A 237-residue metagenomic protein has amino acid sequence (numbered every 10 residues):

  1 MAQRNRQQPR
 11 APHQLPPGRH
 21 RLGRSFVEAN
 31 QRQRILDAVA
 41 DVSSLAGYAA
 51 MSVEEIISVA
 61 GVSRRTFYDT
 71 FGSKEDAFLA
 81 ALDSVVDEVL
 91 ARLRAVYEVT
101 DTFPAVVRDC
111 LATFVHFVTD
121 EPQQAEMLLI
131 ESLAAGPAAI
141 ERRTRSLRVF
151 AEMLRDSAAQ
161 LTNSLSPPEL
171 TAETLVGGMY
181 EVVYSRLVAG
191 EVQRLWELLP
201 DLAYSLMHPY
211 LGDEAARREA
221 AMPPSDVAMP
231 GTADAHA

Functional and structural regions predicted by a protein language model:
M1-R19, H116, E152, D156-A159 (+1 more regions): C-terminal peripheral helix-coil segments that are non-catalytic and often amphipathic
V27-N30, R34, S43, F71 (+3 more regions): Alpha-helical DNA-contacting segments of helix-turn-helix folds
V42-D76, A80: Helix-turn-helix
Y48, V89, E126-L128, M179 (+1 more regions): Short, structured motif recognition centered on aromatic/hydrophobic residues
A80, R94-Q123: Hydrophobic alpha-helical connector segments
L93-V96, T100, L128-S132, V183-G190: Secondary-structure edge/capping motif, primarily at the C-terminal ends of alpha-helices and the immediately following
T119-P137, A151, R155-A158, Y184: Amphipathic alpha-helical segments used for helix-helix packing
P137-T162, E169-E181, W196-S205: Amphipathic alpha-helical packing segments from all-alpha helical-bundle domains
